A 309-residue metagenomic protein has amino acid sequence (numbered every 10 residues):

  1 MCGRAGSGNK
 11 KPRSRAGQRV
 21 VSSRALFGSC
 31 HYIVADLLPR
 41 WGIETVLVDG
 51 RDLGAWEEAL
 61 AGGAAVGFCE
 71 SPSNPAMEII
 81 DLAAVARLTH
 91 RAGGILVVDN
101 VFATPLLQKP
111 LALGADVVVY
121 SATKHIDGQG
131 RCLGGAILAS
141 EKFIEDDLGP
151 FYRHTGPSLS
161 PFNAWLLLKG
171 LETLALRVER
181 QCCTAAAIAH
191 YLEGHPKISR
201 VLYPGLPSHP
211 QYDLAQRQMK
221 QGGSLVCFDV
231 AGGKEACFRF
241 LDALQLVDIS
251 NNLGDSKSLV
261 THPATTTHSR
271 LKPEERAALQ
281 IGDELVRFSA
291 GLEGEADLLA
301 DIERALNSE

Functional and structural regions predicted by a protein language model:
M1-A5, N9-K197, L202: Conserved PLP-enzyme active-site core in the AAT-like
R19, L26-G28, A35-D36, E44-V46 (+3 more regions): PLP-dependent enzyme catalytic core of the Aspartate aminotransferase-like
A64, A189, Q245-D248, L306: Residue-level detector of secondary-structure transition/capping positions
A76, V101-L106, F151-H154, I249-T267 (+1 more regions): A short, terminal or domain-edge coil/loop segment
I144, I188, G233-A236, G294 (+1 more regions): Short phosphate-engaging motifs
N163-A186, Y191, Q221, D229-G232 (+4 more regions): N-proximal accessory regions
R200-V286, A290: Conserved C-terminal alpha-helix-loop-beta "cap" of PLP-dependent enzymes that closes/shapes the active-site mouth
